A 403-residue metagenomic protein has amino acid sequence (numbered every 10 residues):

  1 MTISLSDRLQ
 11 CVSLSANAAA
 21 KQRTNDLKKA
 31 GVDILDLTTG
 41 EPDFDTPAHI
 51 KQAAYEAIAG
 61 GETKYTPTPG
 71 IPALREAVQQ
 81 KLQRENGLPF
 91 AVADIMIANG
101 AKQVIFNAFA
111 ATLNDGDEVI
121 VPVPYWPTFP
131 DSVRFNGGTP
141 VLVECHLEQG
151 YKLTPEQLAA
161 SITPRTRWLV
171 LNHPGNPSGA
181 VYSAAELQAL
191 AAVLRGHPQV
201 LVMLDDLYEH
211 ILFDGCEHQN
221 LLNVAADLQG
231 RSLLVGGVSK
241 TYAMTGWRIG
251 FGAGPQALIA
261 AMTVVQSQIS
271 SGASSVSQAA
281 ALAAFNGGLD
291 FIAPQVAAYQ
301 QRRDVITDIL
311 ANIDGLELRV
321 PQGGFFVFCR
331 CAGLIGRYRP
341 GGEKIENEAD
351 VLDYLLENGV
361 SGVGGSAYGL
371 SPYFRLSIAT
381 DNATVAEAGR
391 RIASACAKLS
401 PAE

Functional and structural regions predicted by a protein language model:
T2-L5, L9, S13-S15, A20-I34 (+2 more regions): PLP-dependent class I/II
T38-E41, E56-R75: A glycine-/small-polar-enriched, mobile loop at the entrance of the PLP active site in fold-type I
Y65-A98: Conserved N-terminal alpha-helix of the aminotransferase class I/II PLP-enzyme fold
